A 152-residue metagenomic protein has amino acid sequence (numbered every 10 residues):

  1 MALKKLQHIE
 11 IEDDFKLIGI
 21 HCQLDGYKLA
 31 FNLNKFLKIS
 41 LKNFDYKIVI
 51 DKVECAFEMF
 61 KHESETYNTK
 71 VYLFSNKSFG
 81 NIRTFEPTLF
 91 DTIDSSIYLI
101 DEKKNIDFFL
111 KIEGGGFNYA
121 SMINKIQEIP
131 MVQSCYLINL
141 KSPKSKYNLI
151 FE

Functional and structural regions predicted by a protein language model:
K4-E12, D94-K104: Short, flexible, solvent-exposed loop/turn segments with mixed acidic/basic and small polar residues
Q7-D25: Terminal, regulation- and interaction-focused segments at domain boundaries
D14-L17, K104-F109: Short, surface-exposed beta-edge/turn micro-motifs
L24-S40: Amphipathic alpha-helical segments
K38-V49: Short, well-structured beta-strand/strand-turn elements
I48-T92: Surface-exposed, low-hydrophobicity interaction/linker segments
T92-I93, L99-I100, I112-G116: A cross-taxonomic marker for long C-terminal extensions/tails that follow the last structured domain
D107-E152: Glycine-rich, aromatic-bearing surface loops/beta-hairpins
